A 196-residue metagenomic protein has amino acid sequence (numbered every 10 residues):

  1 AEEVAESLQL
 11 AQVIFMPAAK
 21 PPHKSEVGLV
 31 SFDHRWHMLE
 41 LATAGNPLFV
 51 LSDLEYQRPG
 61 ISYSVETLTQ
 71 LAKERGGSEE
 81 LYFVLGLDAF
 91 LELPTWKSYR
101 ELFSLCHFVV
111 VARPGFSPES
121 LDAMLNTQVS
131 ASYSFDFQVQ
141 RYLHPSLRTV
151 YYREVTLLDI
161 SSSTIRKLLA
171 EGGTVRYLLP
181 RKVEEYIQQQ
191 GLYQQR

Functional and structural regions predicted by a protein language model:
A1-R196: Nucleotidyltransferase catalytic core that binds NTPs
